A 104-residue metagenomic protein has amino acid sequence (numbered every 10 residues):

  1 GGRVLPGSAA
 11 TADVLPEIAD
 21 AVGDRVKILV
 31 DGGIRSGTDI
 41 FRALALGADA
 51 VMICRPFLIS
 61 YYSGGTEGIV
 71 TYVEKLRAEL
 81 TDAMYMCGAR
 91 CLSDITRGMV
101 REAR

Functional and structural regions predicted by a protein language model:
G1-S8, F57-Y62: Glycine-rich, proline-tolerant flexible connector loops at the mouths of alpha/beta enzymes
D13-D31, R35-R104: Alpha/beta catalytic cores of nucleotide-metabolism and tRNA/nucleoside-modifying enzymes
